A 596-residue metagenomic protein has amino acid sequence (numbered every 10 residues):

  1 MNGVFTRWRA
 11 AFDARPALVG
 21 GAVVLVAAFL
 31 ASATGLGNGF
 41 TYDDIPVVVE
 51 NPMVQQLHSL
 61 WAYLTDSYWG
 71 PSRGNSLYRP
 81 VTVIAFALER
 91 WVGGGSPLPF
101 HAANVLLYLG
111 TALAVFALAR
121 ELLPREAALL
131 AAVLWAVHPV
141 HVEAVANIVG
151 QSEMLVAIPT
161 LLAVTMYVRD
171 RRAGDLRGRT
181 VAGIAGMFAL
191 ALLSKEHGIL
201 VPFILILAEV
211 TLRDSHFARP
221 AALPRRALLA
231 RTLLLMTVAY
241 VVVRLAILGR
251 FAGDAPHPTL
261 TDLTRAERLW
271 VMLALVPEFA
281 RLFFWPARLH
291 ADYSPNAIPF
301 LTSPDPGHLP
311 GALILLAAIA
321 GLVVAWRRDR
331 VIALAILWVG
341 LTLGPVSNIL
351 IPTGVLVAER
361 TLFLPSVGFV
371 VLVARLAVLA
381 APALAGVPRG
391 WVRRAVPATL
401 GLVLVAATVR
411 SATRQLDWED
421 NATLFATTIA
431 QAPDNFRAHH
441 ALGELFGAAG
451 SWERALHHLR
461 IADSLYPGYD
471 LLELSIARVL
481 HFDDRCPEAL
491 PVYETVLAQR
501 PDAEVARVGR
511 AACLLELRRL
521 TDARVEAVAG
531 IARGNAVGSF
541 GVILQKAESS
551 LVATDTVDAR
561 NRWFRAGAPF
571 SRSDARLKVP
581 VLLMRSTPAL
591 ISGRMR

Functional and structural regions predicted by a protein language model:
M1-S475, V479-F482, C486, G509: Polytopic membrane enzymes that build or remodel cell-surface glycoconjugates and lipids
N2-A11, A422-R596: C-terminal luminal/periplasmic domains and tails of membrane-associated envelope-modifying transferases
